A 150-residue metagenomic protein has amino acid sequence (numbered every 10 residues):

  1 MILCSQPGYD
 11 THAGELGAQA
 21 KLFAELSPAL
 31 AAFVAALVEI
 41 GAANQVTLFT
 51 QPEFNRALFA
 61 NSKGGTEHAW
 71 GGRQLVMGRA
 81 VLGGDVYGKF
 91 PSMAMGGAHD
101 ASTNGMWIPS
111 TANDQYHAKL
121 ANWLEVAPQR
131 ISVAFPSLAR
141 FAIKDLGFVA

Functional and structural regions predicted by a protein language model:
M1-P7: Short coil-to-beta-strand
G8-A150: Feature marks hydrolase-like catalytic cores characterized by long aromatic- and Gly/Pro-rich stretches
